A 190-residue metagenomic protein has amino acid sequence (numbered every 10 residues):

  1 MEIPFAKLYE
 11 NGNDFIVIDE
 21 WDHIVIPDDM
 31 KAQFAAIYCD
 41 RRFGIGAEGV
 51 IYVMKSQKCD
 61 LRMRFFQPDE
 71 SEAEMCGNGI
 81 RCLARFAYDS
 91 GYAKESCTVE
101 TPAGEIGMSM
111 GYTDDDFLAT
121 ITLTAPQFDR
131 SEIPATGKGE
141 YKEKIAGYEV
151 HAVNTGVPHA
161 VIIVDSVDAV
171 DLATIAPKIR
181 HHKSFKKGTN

Functional and structural regions predicted by a protein language model:
M1-D115, V161-N190: A glycine-rich beta-to-alpha transition motif near the start of alpha/beta enzyme domains, typified by
E100-A173: ATP-dependent small-molecule kinase catalytic core of the GHMP/sugar-kinase superfamily and closely related
